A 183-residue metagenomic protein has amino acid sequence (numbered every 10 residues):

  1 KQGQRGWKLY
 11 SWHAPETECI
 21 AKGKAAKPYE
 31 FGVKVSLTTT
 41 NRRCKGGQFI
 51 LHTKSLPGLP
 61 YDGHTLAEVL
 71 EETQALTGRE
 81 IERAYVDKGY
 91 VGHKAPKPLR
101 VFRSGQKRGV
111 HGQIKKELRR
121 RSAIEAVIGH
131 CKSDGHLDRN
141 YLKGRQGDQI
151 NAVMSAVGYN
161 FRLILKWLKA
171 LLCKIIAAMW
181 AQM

Functional and structural regions predicted by a protein language model:
K1-E82, V86-K88, A95: Polybasic low-complexity intrinsically disordered regions
E18, R43, K107, N160-L163: Short loop/turn segments at secondary-structure transitions that flank enzyme active sites
T40, V69-L76, V127-H130, D134 (+2 more regions): Generic, well-ordered alpha-helical scaffold segments in large soluble proteins
Q74-I150: Helix-centered, glycine/charged polyanion-binding patches within enzymatic domains that contact phosphate-containing
D138-R139, L163-M183: A short, flexible helix-boundary coil/loop motif
